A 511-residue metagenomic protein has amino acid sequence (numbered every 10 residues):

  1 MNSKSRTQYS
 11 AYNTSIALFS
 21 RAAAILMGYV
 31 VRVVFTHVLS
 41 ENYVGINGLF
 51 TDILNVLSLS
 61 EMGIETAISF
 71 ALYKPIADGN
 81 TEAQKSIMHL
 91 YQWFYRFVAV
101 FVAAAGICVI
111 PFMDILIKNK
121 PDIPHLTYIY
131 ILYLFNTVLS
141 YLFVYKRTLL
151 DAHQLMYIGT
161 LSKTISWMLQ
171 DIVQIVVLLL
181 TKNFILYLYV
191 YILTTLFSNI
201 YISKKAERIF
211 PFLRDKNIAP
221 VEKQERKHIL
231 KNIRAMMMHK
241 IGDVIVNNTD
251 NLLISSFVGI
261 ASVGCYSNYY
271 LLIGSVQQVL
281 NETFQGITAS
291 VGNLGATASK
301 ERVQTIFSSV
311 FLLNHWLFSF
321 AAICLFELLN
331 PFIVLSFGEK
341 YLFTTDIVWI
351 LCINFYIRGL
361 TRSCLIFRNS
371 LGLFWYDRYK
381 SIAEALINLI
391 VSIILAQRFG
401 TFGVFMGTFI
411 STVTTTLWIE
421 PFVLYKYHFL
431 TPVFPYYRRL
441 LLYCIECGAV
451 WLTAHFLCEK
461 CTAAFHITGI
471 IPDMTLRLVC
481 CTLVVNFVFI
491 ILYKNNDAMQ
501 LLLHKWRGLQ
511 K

Functional and structural regions predicted by a protein language model:
M1-S10, P124, I185-L188, I200-N247 (+3 more regions): Interhelical loop/hinge segments that connect adjacent transmembrane helices in multipass membrane
N2, F429-P432, L452-K511: Membrane-proximal transmembrane or re-entrant/amphipathic helices at the cytosolic face
R6-Y73, A103, N136, D171 (+3 more regions): Signature of the first transmembrane helix
Y12-R32, S166, V190-I202, A206 (+6 more regions): Transmembrane helical elements of multi-pass membrane transporters/channels
S20-R21, T127, I131, T160-F210 (+7 more regions): Hydrophobic alpha-helical transmembrane segments
V33, M62-D78, A152, F210-R214 (+4 more regions): Helix-loop junctions and terminal segments of transmembrane helices in multi-pass membrane transport/translocation
F35-V56, F184-Y189, Q224-N232, I254-G274 (+3 more regions): Interfacial/gating helices of multi-pass transporter permease domains
T137-I165, L180, I185, C352-E384 (+1 more regions): Membrane-interface junctions at transmembrane-helix termini in multi-pass inner-membrane proteins
